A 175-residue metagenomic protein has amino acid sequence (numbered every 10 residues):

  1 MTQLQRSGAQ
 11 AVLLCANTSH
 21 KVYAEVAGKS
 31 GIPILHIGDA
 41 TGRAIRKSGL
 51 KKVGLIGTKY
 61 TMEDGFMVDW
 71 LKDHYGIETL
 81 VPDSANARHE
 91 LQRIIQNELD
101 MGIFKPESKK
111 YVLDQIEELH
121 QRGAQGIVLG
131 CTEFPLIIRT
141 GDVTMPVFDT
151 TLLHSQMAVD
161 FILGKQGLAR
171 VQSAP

Functional and structural regions predicted by a protein language model:
M1-P175: Non-catalytic structural scaffold of enzyme domains
